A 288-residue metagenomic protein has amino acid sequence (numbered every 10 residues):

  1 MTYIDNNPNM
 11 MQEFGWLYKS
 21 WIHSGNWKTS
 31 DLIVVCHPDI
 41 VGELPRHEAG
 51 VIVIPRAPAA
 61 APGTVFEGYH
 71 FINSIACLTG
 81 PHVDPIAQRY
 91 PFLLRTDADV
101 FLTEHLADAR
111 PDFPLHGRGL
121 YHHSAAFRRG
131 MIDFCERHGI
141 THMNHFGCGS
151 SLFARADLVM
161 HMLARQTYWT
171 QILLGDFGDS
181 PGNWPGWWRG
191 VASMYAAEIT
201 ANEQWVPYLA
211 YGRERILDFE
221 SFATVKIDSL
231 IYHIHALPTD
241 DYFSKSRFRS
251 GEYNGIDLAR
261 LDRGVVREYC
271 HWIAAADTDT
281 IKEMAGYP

Functional and structural regions predicted by a protein language model:
M1-H70, P81-Y90, T280: N-terminal anchoring/stem segment of glycosyltransferases
N9-M10, V41-L44, F101-H105, C148 (+2 more regions): Short catalytic/ligand-binding loop motif for oxyanion handling, primarily in non-cytosolic enzymes, centered on
Q12-G15, K19, I72, A76 (+1 more regions): A structural signal for well-ordered alpha-helical segments within the folded catalytic domains of diverse enzymes
I33-V34, L93-D97, Y208-R213: A structural signal for short, well-ordered beta-strand segments and their strand-loop junctions that often border
I75-A125: GT-A fold catalytic core of metal-dependent nucleotide-sugar glycosyltransferases, centered on the diacidic
R128-H142: Short, flexible, basic/aromatic active-site loop/helix in glycosyltransferases
T141-H235: Catalytic core and acceptor-binding pocket of nucleotide-sugar-dependent glycosyltransferases
W184-W188, E203-P288: C-terminal catalytic/acceptor-binding lobe
